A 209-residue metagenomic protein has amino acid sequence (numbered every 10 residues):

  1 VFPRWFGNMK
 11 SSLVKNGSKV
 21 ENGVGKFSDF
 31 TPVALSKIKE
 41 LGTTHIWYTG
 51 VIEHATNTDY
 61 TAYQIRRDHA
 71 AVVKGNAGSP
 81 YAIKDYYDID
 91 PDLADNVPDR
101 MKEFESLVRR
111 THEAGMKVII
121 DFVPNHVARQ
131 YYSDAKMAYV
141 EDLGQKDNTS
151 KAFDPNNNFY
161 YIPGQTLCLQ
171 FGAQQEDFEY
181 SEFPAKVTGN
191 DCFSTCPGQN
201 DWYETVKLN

Functional and structural regions predicted by a protein language model:
V1-K117, N125-V127, Y132-K136, L143-T149 (+4 more regions): N-terminal structural segment of carbohydrate-active enzymes
S150-K186: Low-complexity, serine/threonine/proline-enriched polar segments
